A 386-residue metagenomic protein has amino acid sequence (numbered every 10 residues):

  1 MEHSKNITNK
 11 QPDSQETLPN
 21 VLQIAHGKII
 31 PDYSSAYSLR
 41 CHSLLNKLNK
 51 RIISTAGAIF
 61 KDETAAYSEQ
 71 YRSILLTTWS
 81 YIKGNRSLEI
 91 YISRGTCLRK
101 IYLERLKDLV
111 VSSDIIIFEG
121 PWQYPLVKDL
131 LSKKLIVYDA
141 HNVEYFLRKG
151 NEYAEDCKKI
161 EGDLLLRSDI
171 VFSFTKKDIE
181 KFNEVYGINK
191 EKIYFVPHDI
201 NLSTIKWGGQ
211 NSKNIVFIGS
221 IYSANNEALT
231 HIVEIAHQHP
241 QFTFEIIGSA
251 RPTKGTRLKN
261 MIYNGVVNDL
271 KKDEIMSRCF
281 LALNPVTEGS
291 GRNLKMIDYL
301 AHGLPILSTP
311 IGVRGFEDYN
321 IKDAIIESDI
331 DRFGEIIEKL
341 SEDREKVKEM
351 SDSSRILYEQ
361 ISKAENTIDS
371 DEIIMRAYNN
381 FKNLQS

Functional and structural regions predicted by a protein language model:
M1-A65, A236-H237: N-terminal subdomain of nucleotide-sugar transferases
R40-L44, D199-D273, S277: Conserved catalytic-core segment of nucleotide-activated headgroup transferases in glycan assembly
L103-V110, Y138, E144, N151-F174: Membrane-proximal helix-turn-helix segments that form the acceptor-binding/catalytic region of lipid-linked
D169, S277-G291, L304-P305: Acidic donor-binding loop of glycosyltransferase active sites
K177, V196-D199: Carbohydrate-associated surface elements
K295, P305-T309: Short hydrophobic beta-strand element within catalytic cores of glycosyltransferases and related nucleotide-activated
I321-D331, E338-R344: Conserved acidic donor-binding segment of nucleotide-sugar-dependent glycosyltransferases
E345-K382: A charged, aromatic-enriched C-terminal amphipathic alpha-helix characteristic of glycosyltransferases across folds
